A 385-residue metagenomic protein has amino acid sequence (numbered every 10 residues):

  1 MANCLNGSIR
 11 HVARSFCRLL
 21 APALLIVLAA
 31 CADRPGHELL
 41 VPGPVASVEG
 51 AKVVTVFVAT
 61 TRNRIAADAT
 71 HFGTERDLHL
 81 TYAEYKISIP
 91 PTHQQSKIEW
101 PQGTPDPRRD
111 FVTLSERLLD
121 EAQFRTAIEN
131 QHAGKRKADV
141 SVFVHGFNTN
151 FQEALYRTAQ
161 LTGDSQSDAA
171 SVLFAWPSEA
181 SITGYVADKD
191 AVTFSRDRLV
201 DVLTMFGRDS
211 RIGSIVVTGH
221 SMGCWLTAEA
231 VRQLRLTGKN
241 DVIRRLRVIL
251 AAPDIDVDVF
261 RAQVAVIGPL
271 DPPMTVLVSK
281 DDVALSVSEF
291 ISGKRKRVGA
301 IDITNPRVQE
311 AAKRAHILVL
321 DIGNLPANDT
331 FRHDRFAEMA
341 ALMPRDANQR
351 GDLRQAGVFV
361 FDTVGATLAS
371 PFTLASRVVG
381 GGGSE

Functional and structural regions predicted by a protein language model:
N3-L20: Bacterial N-terminal signal peptides that target proteins for export
V27-A30: C-terminal motif of bacterial Sec signal peptides marking the signal peptidase cleavage site
A32, G36-S115, I128-N130, G134-K135 (+5 more regions): Lipolytic serine-hydrolase domain surface
D139: Alpha/beta-hydrolase fold active-site loops
V142-G146: The conserved beta1-alpha1 loop
N150-E153: Short substrate-entry loop that stabilizes the transition state in hydrolases
G219, G223, T227: Gly/Ala-rich beta-loop-alpha elbow adjacent to hydrolase catalytic centers
